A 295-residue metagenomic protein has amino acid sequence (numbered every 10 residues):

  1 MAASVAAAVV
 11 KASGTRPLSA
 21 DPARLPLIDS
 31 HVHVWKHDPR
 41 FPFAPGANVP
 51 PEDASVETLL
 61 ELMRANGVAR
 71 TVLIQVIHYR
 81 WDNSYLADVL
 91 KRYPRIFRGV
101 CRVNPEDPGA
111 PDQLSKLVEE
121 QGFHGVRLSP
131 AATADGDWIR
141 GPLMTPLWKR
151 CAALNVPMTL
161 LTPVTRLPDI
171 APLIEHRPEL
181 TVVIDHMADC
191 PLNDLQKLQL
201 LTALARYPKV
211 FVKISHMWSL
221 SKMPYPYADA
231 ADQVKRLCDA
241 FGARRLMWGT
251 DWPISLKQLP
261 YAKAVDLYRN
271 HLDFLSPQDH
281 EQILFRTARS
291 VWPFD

Functional and structural regions predicted by a protein language model:
M1-S30, P50-R70, K235-R236, A240-M247 (+1 more regions): Mid-to-C-terminal alpha-helical segments outside catalytic/metal-binding sites
V9-L154, L192-L195, A228: Mid-domain alpha/beta scaffold segments of enzyme catalytic cores
D29, V72-Q75, R102, K213-H216 (+2 more regions): Short beta-strand segments
V32, V76, M187, D251-W252: Active-site metal-binding loops of divalent metal-dependent hydrolases
L60, A87-D88, S115, A171-P172 (+4 more regions): Active-site phosphate/pyrophosphate- and oxyanion-stabilizing loops and adjacent acidic/basic residues in soluble
M63, L90, P94, V118 (+4 more regions): N-terminal cationic-hydrophobic initiation segments that often serve targeting/anchoring roles
N83-I96, V183-I184, D239, A264-H271: Short, electropositive alpha-helical surface patch
H124-G125, W138-M247: Catalytic pocket-lining loop regions of alpha/beta-barrel enzymes, especially the amidohydrolase/enolase/GH5 lineages
